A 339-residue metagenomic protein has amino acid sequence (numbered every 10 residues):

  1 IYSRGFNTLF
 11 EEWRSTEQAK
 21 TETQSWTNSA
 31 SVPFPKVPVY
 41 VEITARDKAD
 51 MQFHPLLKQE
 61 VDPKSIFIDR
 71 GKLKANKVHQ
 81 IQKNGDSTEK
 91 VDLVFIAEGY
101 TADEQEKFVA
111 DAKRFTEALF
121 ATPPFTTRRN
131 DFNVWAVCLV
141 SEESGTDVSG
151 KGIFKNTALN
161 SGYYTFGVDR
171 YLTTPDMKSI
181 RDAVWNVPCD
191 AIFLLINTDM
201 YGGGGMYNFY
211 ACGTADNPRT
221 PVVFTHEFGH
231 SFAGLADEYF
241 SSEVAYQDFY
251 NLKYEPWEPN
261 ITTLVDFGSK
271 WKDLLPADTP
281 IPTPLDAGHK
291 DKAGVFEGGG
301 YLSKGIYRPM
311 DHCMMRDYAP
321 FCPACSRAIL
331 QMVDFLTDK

Functional and structural regions predicted by a protein language model:
I1-F67: Beta-strand-enriched, solvent-exposed domains that form extended recognition/catalytic surfaces
S65-P123, A136-S144: Fold-level signature of zinc-dependent metallopeptidase catalytic domains
G85-E89, T126-R129, V184-C189, A287-G288 (+2 more regions): Extracellular/periplasmic catalytic domains that process cell-envelope and extracellular macromolecules
G99-A102, V140-S144, T198-G202, P218-T220 (+2 more regions): Solvent-exposed loop/turn segments at secondary-structure junctions within structured extracellular/periplasmic domains
Q105-F108, G203-E227: Short pre-active-site segment immediately N-terminal to the catalytic Zn-binding motif
T116, P221-E238: Active-site recognition of the HExxH zinc-binding catalytic motif
D131-Y207: Active-site-proximal segments of metallohydrolase catalytic domains
Y239-K339: Replace "(M1/M4/M9/M12/WLM)" with "(e.g., M1/M4/M8/M9/M12/M26/WLM)" and add "not limited to" to clarify scope
